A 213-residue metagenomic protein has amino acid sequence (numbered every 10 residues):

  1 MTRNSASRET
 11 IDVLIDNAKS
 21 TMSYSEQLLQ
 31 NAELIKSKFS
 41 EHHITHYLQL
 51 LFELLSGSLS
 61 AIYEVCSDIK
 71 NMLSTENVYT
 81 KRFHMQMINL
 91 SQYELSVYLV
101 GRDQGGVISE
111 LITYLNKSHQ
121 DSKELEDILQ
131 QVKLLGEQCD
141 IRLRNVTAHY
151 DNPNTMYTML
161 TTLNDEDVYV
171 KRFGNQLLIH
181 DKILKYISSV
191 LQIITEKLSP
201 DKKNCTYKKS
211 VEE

Functional and structural regions predicted by a protein language model:
M1-Q138, L163-E213: Amphipathic alpha-helical interface segments
L129-L160: Histidine-centered, metal-coordinating catalytic motifs and their short helical/loop contexts
